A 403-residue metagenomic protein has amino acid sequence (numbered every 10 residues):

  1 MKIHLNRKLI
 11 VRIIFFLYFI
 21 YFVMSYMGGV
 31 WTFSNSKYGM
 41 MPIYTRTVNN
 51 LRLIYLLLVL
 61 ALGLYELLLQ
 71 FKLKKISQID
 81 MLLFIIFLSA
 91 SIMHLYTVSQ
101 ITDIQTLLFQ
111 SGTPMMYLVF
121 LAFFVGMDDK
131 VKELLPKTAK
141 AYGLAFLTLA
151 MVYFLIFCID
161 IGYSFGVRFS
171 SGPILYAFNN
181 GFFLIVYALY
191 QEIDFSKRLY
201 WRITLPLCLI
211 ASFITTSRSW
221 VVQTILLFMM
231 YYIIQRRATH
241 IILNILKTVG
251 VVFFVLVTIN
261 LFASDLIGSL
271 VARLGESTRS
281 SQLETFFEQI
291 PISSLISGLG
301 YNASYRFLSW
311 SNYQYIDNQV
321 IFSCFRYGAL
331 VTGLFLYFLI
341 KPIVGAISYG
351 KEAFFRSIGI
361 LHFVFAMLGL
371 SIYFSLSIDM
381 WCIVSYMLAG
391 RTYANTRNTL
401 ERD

Functional and structural regions predicted by a protein language model:
M1-F15, K197, V384-D403: A juxtamembrane structural motif centered on a specific transmembrane helix
M1-L68, A90-Y96, V152-L155, F363-M367: N-terminal signal-anchor transmembrane segment
I10-L17, I76-F87, F123-M151, K247: Interfacial loop-to-transmembrane-helix boundary motif in multi-pass membrane proteins
T32-G39, L266-Y327: Long extracytoplasmic/lumenal interhelical loops at the membrane interface of multi-pass membrane proteins
R52-L58, I79-H94, I101-V125: Aromatic-anchored transmembrane helix interface
L69-K75, I242, A329-A366, S385-T399: Hydrophobic transmembrane alpha-helices and their immediate junctions
L134-I161, I174-I234: Alpha-helical transmembrane segments of multi-pass inner-membrane proteins
I214-T215, Y232-L274, I292: A membrane-periplasm/extracellular boundary helix in multi-pass inner-membrane enzymes that assemble envelope glycans
